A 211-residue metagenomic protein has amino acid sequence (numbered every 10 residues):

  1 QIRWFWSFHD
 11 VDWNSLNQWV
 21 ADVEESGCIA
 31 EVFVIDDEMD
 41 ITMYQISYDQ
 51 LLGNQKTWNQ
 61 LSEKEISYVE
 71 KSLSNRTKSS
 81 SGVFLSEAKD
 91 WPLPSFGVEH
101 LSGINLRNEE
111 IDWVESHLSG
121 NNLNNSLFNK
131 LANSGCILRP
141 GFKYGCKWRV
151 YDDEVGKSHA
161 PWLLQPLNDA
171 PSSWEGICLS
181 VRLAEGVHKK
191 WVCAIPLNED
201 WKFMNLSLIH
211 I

Functional and structural regions predicted by a protein language model:
Q1, S95-P140: Acidic-basic catalytic patches of nuclease active cores, encompassing PD-(D/E)XK and other metal-cofactor nuclease
Q1-D22, L123-A132, P140-S172, G176: Conserved catalytic cores of phosphodiester-cleaving nucleases, focusing on short active-site segments
I2-T42, S47-G53, W148, S172-G186: Short, charged, amphipathic alpha-helix that recurs within catalytic cores of restriction-modification and other
C28-F33, D37-S79, S86: Long, mid-chain structured domain cores
E31-F33, I137-R139, R149, L163-Q165 (+1 more regions): Beta-strand cores of modular interaction/reader domains in eukaryotic scaffold and signaling proteins, especially PDZ
E63-H117: N-terminal, charge-rich interaction modules
S180-K202: C-terminal interaction modules of eukaryotic adaptor/scaffold proteins
I209-I211: Conserved small/polar residues in nucleotide/adenosyl-binding loops
